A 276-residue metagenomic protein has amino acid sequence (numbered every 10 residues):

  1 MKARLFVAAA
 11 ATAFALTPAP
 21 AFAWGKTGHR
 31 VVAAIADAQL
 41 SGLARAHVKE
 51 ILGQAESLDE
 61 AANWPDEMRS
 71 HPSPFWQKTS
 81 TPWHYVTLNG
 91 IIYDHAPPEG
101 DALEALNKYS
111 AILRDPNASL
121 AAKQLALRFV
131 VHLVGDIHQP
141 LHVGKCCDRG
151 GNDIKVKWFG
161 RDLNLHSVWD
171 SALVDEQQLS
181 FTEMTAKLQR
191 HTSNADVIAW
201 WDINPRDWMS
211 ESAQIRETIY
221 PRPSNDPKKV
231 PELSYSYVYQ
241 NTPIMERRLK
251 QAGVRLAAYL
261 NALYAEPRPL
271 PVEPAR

Functional and structural regions predicted by a protein language model:
M1-A9: Bacterial N-terminal signal peptides that target proteins for export
A8-L16: Hydrophobic helical h-region of N-terminal Sec-dependent signal peptides in bacterial secretory/periplasmic proteins
P18-P20: N-terminal signal peptide c-region/cleavage motif recognized by signal peptidases
F22-L133, P140-R276: N-terminal, motif-rich segments that launch catalysis or mediate targeting to/interaction with membranes, typified by
